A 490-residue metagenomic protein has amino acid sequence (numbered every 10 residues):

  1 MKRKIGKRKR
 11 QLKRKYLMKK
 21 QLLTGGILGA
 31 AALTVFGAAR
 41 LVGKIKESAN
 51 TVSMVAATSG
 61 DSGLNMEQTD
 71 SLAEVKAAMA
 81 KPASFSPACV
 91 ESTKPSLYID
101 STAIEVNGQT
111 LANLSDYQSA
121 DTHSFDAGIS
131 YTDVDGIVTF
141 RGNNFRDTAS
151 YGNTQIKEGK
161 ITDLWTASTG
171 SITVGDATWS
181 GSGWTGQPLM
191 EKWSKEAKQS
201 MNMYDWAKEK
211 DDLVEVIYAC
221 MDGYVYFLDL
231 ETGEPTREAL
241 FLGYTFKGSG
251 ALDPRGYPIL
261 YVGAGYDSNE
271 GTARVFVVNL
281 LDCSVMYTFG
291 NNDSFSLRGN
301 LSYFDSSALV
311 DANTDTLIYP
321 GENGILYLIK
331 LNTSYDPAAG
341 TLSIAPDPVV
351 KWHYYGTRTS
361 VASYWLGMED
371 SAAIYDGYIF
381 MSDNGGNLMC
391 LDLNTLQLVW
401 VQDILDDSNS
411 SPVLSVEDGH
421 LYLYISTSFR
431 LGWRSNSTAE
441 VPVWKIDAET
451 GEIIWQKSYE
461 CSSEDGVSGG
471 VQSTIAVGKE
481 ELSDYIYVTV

Functional and structural regions predicted by a protein language model:
M1-T58: Gram-positive cell-envelope targeting signals
K19-K20, R141, K247, K445: Basic side chains
G29-A30, G128-D133: Extreme N-terminus of proteins, especially the signal/transit-peptide cleavage junction and the first residues
A49-D70, I137: Low-complexity, acidic Ser/Thr/Pro-rich repeat tracts that form intrinsically disordered stalk/linker regions of very
G63-D126, D147-W184, L189-V262, Y266-F304 (+1 more regions): Extracytoplasmic/lumenal domain signature
Y131-N153: Predominantly extracellular/luminal regions of secreted and cell-surface proteins, especially disulfide-bonded
